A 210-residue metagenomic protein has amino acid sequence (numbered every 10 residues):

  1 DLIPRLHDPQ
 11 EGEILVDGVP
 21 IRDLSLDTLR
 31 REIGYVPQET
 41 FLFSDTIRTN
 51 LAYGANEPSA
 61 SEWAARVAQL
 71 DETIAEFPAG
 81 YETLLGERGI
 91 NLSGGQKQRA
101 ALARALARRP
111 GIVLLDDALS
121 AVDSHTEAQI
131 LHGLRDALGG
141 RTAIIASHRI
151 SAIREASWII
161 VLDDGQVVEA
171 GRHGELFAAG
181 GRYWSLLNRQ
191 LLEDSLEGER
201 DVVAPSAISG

Functional and structural regions predicted by a protein language model:
I3-P4: Helix-to-loop junction immediately C-terminal to a conserved catalytic motif
P9, L15-P20, D71-A100, V122 (+1 more regions): ABC-fold ATPase nucleotide-binding domain signature/coupling loops
Q10-G18, D23, R30, R48-E87 (+2 more regions): ABC ATPase nucleotide-binding domain helical subdomain, centered on the C-loop/LSGGQ "ABC signature"
E76, G80, H132, G139 (+2 more regions): C-terminal portion of ABC ATPase nucleotide-binding domains
L102, A146: Hydrophobic anchor residue at the start of the ABC signature
A107-G111: A short, proline-enriched helix->beta-strand linker immediately N-terminal to the Walker B motif in ABC-type P-loop
V113-D117: Catalytic Walker B motif of ABC-type/P-loop ATPase nucleotide-binding domains
S124-T126: Helix N-cap at the start of a conserved alpha-helix in ABC-type nucleotide-binding domains
